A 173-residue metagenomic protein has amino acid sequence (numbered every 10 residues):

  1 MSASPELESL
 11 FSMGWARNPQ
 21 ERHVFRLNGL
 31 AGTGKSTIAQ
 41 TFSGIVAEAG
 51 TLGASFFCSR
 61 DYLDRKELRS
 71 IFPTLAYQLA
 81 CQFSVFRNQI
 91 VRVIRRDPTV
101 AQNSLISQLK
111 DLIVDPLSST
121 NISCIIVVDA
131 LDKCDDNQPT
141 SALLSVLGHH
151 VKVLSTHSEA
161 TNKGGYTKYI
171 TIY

Functional and structural regions predicted by a protein language model:
M1-Y173: Conserved NB-ARC/NACHT P-loop NTPase core of NLR-like innate immune receptors
